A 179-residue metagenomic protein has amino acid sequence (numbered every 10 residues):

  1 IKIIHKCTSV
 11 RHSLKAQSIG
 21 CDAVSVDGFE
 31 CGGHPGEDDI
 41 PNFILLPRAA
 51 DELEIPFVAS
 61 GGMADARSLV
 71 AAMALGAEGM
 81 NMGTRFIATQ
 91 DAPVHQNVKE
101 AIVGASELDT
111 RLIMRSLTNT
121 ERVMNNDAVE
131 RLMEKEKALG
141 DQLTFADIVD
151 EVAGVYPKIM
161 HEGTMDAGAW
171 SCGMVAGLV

Functional and structural regions predicted by a protein language model:
I1-L53: Active-site entrance/lid segments in N-terminal catalytic domains of soluble metabolic enzymes
I4, V58-A59: Short catalytic-loop micro-motif centered on adjacent basic/acidic residues
S9-R11, E30, M63-A64, F86-A88: Active-site-proximal loop/turn and secondary-structure-junction residues that shape catalytic pockets, frequently
G36-V58, A64-V179: Conserved active-site-proximal phosphate/metal-binding subdomains
